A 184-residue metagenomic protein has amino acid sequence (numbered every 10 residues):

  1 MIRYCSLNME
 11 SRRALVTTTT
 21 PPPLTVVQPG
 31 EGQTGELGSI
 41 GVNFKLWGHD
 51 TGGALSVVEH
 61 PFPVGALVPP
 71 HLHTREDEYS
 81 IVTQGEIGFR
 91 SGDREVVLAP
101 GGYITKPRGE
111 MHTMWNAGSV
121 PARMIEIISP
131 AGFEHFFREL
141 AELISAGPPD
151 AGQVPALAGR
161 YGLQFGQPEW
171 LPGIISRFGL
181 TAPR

Functional and structural regions predicted by a protein language model:
I2-L55, G147-R184: A short, N-terminal "cap"/entry segment at the start of jelly-roll beta-barrel domains of the cupin/DSBH fold
Q28, Y79, D93-M111: Short acidic-glycine-tyrosine-enriched beta hairpin
G41, Y79, E86-G88, E95 (+2 more regions): Structural motif
L46-G48, P69-T74, W115-A117: Short histidine-centered beta-strand/loop micro-motifs that create catalytic or ligand/metal-coordination sites
V57-P63, L72-S91, I127-I128: Short, conserved beta-strand element in jelly-roll/cupin
A66, T74, E86-I87, E95-V96 (+2 more regions): Hydrophobic small-molecule pocket/channel-lining residues, especially in calycin-type beta-barrels
G88, R108-E134: Ligand-binding loop in jelly-roll beta-barrel domains
R123, E134-P148: A hydrophobic, small-residue-rich beta->alpha segment in the mid-to-C-terminal subdomain of diverse proteins
